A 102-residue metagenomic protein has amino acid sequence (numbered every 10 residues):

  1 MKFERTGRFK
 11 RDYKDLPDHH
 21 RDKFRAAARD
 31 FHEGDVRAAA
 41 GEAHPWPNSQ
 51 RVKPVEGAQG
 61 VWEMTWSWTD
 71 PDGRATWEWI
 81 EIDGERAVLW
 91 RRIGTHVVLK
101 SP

Functional and structural regions predicted by a protein language model:
M1, G60-W62, R86: A generic secondary-structure signal marking the coil-to-beta-strand transition
M1-V36: Arg/Lys-rich, positively charged N-terminal/basic patches that mediate binding to nucleic acids
K2, D18, D22, N48 (+2 more regions): Short alpha-helical segments used as structural interaction elements across diverse proteins
R8, H44-P47, E85, R91: Short, functionally important structural connectors and interaction interfaces within domains
K14, T65-P102: Enriched for short, Lys/Arg-rich terminal
R29-A39, A75-I80: Short regulatory "switch" loops immediately downstream of catalytic or recognition motifs within protein catalytic
E33-S67: A short, surface-exposed loop/turn module that caps and links secondary-structure elements
